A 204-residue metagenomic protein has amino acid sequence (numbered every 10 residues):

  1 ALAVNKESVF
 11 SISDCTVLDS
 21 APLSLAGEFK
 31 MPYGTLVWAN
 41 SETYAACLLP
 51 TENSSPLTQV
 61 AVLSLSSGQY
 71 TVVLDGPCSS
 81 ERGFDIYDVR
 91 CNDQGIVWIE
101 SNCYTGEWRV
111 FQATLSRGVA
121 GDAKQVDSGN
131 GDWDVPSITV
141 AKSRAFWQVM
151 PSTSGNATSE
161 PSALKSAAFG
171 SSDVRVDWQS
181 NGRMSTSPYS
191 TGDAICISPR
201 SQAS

Functional and structural regions predicted by a protein language model:
A1-D93, C103, T114: N-terminal "mature head" segments of proteins
A26-E42, L48, C78-R90, Q125-K142 (+1 more regions): Repeated scaffold domains used in trafficking and secretory/extracellular systems, primarily beta-propellers
L48-V62, I99-T114, Q148-A168, S198-S204: Structural motif
S64-G68, T114-V119, A167-S172: Short loop/turn segments that connect beta-strands within beta-propeller blades
T71, G121-K124, R175: A structural motif specific to WD40 beta-propellers
D93, F111, R117-K124: A detector of long soluble domains/segments in diverse envelope-associated and cytosolic proteins
D132-S204: Acidic, serine/threonine- and glycine-rich low-complexity intrinsically disordered segments that serve as flexible
